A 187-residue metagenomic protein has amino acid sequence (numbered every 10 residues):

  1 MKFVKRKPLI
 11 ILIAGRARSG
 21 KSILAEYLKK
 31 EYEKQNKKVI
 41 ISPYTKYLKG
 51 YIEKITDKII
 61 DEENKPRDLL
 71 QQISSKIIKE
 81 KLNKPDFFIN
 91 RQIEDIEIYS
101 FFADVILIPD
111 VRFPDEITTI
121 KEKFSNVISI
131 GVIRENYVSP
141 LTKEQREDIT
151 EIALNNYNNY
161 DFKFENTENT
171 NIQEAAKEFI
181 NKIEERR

Functional and structural regions predicted by a protein language model:
M1-I10: Extreme N-terminal, non-catalytic leader segments that precede Walker-type/kinase nucleotide-binding cores
G15-R16: P-loop (Walker A) phosphate-binding loop of NTP-binding proteins
K21: Conserved lysine of the Walker
L24: Hydrophobic positions on the alpha1 helix immediately C-terminal to the Walker A/P-loop
K30-I40: Post-Walker A helix-loop "phosphate-sensing" segment adjacent to the P-loop in P-loop NTPases
I40-A103: ATP-dependent small-molecule kinase phosphotransfer cores that center on conserved nucleotide phosphate-binding segments
D110-D115: Short beta->alpha connector loops
K121-K123, S129-R187: Small-molecule kinase domains that catalyze NTP-dependent phosphoryl transfer to phosphate-bearing small molecules
